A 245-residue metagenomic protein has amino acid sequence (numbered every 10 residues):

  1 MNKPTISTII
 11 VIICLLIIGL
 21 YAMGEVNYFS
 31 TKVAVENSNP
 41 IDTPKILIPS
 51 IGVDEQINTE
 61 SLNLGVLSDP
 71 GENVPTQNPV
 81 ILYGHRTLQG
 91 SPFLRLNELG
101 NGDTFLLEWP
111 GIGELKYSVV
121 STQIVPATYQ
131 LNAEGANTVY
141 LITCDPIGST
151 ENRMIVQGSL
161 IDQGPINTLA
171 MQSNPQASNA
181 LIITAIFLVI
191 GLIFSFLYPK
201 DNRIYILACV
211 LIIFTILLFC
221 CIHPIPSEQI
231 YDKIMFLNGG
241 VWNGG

Functional and structural regions predicted by a protein language model:
N2-A180, F219-G245: Solvent-exposed, non-transmembrane regions of membrane-associated and secreted proteins
I6-T8, I182, I206-L211: Alpha-helical transmembrane segments of integral membrane proteins
Q176-Y198: Selective detector of the "anchor" transmembrane alpha-helix that sits immediately C-terminal
I190-I216: Juxtamembrane interface at the cytosolic side of transmembrane helices
